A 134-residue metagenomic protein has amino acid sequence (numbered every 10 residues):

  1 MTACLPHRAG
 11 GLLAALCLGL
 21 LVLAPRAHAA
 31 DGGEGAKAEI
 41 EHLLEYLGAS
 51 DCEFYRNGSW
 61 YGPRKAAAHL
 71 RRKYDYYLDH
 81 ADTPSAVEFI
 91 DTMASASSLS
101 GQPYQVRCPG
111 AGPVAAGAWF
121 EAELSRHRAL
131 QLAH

Functional and structural regions predicted by a protein language model:
M1-H7: N-terminal secretory signal peptides that target proteins for export/translocation
G11-V22: Bacterial N-terminal signal peptides
A24-R26: N-terminal signal peptide c-region/cleavage motif recognized by signal peptidases
A30-K73: N-terminal secretory signal peptides
G58-H134: Compact alpha-helical subdomains of small soluble proteins
